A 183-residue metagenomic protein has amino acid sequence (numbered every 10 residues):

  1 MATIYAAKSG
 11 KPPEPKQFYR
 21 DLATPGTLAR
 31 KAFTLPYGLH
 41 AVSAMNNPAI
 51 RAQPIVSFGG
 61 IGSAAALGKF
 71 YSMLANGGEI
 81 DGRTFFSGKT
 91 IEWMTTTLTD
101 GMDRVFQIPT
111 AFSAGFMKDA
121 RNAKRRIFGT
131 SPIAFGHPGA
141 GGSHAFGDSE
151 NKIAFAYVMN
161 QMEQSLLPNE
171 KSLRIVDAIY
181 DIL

Functional and structural regions predicted by a protein language model:
M1-G129: Short, surface-exposed loop or secondary-structure junction motifs that flank catalytic or metal-binding residues
R51-A52, G136-G139: Short, local alpha-helical segments
P132-A134: A conserved acidic, glycine/proline-rich C-terminal tail/linker
P138-L183: Structured C-terminal helix/loop/strand segments within mature extracytoplasmic catalytic/sensor domains
